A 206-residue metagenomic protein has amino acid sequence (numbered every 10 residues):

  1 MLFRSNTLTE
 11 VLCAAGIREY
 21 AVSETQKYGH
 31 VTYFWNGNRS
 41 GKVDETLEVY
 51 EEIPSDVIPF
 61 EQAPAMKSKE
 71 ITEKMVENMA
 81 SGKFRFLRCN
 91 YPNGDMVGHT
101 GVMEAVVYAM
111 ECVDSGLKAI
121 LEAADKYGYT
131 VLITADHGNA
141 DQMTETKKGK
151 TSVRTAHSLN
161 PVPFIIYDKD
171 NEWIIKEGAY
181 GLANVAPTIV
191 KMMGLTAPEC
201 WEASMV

Functional and structural regions predicted by a protein language model:
M1-V206: Feature captures the catalytic ectodomains and active-site-proximal regions of enzymes that hydrolyze or transfer
